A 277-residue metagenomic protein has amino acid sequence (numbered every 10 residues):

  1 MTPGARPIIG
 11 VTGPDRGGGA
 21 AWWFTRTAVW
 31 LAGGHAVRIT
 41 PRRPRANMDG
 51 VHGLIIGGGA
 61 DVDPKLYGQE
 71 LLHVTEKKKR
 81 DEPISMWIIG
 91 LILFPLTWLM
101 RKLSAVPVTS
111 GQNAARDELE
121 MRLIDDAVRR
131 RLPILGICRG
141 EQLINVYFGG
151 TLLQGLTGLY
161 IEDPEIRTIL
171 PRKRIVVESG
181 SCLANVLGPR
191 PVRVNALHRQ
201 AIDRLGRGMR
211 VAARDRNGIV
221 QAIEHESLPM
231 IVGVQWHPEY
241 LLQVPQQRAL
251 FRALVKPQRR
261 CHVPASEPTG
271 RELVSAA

Functional and structural regions predicted by a protein language model:
M1-I137, N145-L153, T157-V186, D203 (+4 more regions): N-terminal beta1-alpha1 cap of cysteine-dependent amidohydrolase-like domains
E141: The feature captures the ABC ATPase H-loop/switch
R190-R193: Catalytic cores of DNA base-excision repair glycosylases
H198: Residue(s) in the substrate-gating loop at a strand-loop-helix junction that position the organic substrate next
V232-W236: Active-site-proximal beta-strand elements of phosphoester/diester hydrolases
